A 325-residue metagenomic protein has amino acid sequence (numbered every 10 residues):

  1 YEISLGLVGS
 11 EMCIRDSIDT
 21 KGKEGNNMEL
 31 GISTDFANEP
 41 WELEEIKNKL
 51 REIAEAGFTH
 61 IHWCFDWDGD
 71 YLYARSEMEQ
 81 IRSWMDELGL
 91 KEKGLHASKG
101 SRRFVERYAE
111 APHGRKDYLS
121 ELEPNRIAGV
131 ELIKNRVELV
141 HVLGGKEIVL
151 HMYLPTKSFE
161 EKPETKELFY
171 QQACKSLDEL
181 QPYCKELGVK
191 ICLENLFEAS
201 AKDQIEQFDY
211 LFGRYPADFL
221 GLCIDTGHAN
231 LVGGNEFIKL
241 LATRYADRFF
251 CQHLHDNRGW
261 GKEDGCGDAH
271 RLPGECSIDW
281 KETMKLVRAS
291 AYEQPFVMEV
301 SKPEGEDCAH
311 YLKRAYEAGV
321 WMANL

Functional and structural regions predicted by a protein language model:
Y1-S17: Single conserved hydrophobic/aromatic residue that forms the stacking wall/gate of nucleotide- or nucleobase-binding
D19, N26-N27: Intrinsic-disorder-associated, low-complexity terminal segments enriched in Asp/Asn/His/Tyr and depleted of Lys/Arg
M28-T34, N38, L43-G57, D86 (+3 more regions): Histidine-acidic metal/acid-base catalytic patches
F36-N38, F65-W67, S98-S101, M152-T156 (+4 more regions): Active-site-proximal loop/turn and secondary-structure-junction residues that shape catalytic pockets, frequently
E44, D86-E87, F104-G221: Active-site acidic/histidine proton-transfer and metal-coordination neighborhood in alpha/beta enzyme cores
T59-H60, K91, K146, K190 (+1 more regions): Residue-level detector of anion-binding/catalytic polar loops
H62, G94, V149, C192 (+3 more regions): Conserved beta-strand positions in the central sheet of alpha/beta enzyme cores
H62-M85, M152-S158: Glycine-rich, proline-tolerant flexible connector loops at the mouths of alpha/beta enzymes
